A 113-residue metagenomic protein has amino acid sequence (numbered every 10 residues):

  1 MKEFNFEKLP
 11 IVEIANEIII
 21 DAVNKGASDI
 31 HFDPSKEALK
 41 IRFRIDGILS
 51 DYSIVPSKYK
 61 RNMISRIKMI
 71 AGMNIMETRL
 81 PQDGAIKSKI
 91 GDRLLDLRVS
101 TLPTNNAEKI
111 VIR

Functional and structural regions predicted by a protein language model:
M1-R113: N-terminal "pre-motor" subdomain/linker immediately upstream of P-loop NTPase catalytic cores
